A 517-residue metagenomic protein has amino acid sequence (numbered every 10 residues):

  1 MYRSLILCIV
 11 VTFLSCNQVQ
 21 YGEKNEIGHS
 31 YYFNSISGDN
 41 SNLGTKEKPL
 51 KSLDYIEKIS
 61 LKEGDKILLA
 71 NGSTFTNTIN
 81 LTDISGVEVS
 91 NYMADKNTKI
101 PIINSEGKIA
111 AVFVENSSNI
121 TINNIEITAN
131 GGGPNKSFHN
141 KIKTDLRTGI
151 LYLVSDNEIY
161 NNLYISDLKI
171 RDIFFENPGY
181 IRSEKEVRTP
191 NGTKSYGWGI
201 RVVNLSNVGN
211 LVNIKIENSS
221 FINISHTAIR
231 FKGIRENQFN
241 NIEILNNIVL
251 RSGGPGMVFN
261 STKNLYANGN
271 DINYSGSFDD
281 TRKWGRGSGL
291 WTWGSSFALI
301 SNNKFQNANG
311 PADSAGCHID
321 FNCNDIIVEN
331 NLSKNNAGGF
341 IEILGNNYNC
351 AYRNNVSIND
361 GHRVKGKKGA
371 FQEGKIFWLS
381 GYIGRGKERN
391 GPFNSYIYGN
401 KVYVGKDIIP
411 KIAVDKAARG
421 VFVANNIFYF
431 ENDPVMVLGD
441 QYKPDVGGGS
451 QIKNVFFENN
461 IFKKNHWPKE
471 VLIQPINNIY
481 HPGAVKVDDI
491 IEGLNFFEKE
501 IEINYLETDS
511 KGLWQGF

Functional and structural regions predicted by a protein language model:
M1-C8: Sec-dependent signal peptide recognition, specifically the positively charged N-region followed immediately by
L14-S15: C-terminal motif of bacterial Sec signal peptides marking the signal peptidase cleavage site
Q20-Y55, S73, F496-Y505: Right-handed parallel beta-helix/beta-solenoid
Y21, P49, I479-F517: Surface beta-loop-beta hairpin patches that serve as ligand-binding interfaces in beta-rich domains
E26-S30, G86, I100, N119 (+6 more regions): A residue-level signal for beta-strand positions that form part of recognition/binding surfaces within mature
I27-S30, I59-I103, F113-E126, E158-K169 (+1 more regions): Beta-solenoid repeat scaffold
I36-S41, G72-T74, M93-K96, N465-W467: Acidic glycine-/aspartate-rich tracts in secreted/extracellular proteins
K108-F113, T128-Y160, R171-L211, I222-I242 (+1 more regions): Glycine- and acidic/polar-rich repeat regions and solenoidal domains
